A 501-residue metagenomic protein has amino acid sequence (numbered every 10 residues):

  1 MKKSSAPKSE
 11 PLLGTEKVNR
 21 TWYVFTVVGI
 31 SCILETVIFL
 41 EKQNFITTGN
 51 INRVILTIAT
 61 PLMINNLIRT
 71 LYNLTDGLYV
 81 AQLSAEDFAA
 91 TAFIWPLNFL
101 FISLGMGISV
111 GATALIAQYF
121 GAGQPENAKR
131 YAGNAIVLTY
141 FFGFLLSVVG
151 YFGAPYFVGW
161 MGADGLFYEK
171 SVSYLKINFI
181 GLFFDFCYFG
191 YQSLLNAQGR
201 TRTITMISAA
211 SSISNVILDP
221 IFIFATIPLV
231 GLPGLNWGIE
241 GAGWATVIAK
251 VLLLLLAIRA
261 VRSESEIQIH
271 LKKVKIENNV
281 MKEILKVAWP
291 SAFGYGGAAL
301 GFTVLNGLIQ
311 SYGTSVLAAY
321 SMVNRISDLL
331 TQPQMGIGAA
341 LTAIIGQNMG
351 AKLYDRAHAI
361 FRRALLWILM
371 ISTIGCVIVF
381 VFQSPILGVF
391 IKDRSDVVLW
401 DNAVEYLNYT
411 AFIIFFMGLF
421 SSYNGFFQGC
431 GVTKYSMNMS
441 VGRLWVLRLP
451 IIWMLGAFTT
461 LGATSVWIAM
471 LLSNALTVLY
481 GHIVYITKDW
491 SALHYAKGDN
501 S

Functional and structural regions predicted by a protein language model:
K2-K3, K8-A59, I116-G181, V230-W289 (+2 more regions): Short alpha-helical transmembrane segments in multi-pass integral membrane proteins
S4, F88-V148, D185-I204, A319-Q383 (+1 more regions): Small-residue-rich hydrophobic transmembrane alpha-helices
I46-L78, Q82-L83, F99-G111, L115 (+5 more regions): N-terminal transmembrane alpha-helices
T57-D76, I177, G181, Y188 (+6 more regions): Transmembrane helical elements of multi-pass membrane transporters/channels
L62, N66, L78, A114 (+13 more regions): Transmembrane alpha-helix boundary and packing residues in multipass membrane permease domains and related
L67, L71-A89, V158-G165, I221-W237 (+4 more regions): Helix-terminus/linker motif at the lipid-water interface of multi-pass membrane proteins
L100-S103, N215-D219, L254-I258, L329-Q332 (+3 more regions): Hydrophobic transmembrane alpha-helices of multi-pass small-molecule transporters
S109, N178-N196, I204-S212, G241-L255 (+5 more regions): Short runs within selected transmembrane alpha-helices of multi-pass transporters and secretion channels
